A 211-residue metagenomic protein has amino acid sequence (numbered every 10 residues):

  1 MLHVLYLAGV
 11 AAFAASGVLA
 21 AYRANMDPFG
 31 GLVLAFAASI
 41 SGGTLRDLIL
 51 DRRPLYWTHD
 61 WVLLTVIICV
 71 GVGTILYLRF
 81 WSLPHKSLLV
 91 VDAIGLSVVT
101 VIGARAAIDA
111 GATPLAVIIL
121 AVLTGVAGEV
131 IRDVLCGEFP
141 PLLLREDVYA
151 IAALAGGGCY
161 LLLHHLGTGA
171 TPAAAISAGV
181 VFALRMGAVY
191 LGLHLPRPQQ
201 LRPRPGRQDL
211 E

Functional and structural regions predicted by a protein language model:
M1-I40, T44-L50: N-terminal topogenic module of multi-pass integral membrane proteins
M1-V10, F36, L55-C69, T113-V126: Structural signature of hydrophobic alpha-helical transmembrane segments
M1-V4, L48-T58, G103-A116, L161-A173: Helix-coil boundary and interhelical linker segments in multi-pass alpha-helical membrane proteins
A15-A24, T44-L48, V72-H85, V130-P141 (+1 more regions): C-terminal ends of transmembrane helices
F29-A37, H59-L64, H85-L96, L120 (+1 more regions): Cytoplasmic-side transmembrane-helix entry/capping segments in multi-pass membrane proteins
C69-A106: Ordered, amphipathic secondary-structure segments that act as subunit-interaction surfaces in large macromolecular
P172-G187: Small-residue-rich transmembrane alpha-helices that serve as helix-helix interface/gating elements in multipass
L193-E211: Intrinsically disordered, low-complexity non-transmembrane regions of multi-pass membrane transporters
